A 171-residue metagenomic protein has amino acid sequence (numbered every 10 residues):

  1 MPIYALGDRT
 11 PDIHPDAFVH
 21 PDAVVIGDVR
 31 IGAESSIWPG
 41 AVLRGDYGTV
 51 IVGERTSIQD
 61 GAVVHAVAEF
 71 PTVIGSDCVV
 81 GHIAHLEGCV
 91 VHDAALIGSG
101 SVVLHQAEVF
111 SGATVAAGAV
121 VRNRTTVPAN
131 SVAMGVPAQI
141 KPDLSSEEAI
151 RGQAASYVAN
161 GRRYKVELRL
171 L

Functional and structural regions predicted by a protein language model:
M1-D12, D46-T49, E54, D60-V67 (+2 more regions): Glycine-rich hexapeptide-repeat left-handed beta-helix
M1-I37: N-terminal segments that cap or nucleate solenoid repeat domains
